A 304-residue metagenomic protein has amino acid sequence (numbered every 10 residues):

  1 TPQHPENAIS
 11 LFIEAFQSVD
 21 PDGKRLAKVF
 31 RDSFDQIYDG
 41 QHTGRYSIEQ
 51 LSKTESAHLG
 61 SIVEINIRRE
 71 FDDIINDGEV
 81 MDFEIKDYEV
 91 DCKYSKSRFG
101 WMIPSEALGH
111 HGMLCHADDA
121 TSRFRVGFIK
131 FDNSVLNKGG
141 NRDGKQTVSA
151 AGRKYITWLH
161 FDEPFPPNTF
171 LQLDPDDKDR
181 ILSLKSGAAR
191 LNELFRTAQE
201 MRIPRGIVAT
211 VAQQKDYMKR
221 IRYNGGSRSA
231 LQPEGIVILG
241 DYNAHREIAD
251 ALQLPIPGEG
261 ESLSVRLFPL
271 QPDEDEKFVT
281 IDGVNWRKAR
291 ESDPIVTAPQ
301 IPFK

Functional and structural regions predicted by a protein language model:
T1-M81, Y94-K304: Nucleic-acid endonuclease domains
F83-E84, Y88-K93: Extended, Lys/Arg-enriched charged tracts that mediate electrostatic binding to polyanionic substrates
